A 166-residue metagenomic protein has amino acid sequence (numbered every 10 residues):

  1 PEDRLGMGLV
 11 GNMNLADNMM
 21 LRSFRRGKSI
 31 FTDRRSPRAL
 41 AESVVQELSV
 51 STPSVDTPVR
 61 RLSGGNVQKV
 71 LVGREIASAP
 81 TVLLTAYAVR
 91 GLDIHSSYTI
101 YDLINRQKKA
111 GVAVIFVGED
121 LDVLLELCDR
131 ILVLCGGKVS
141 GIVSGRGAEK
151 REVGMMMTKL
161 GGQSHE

Functional and structural regions predicted by a protein language model:
P1-E166: Glycine-rich phosphate-binding loops of nucleotide-dependent enzymes
